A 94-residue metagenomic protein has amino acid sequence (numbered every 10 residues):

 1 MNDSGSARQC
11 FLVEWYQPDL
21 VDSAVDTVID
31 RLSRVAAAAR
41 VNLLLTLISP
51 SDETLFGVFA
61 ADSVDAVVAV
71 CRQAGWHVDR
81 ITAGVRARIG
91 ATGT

Functional and structural regions predicted by a protein language model:
M1-A38, R86-T94: Short S/T/G/P-rich N-terminal loop/turn motif that feeds into the first structured element of a domain
E14, L44, T82: Residues in well-ordered beta-strands of folded domains
D19-V21, D52, S63-D65: Residues that cap or initiate secondary-structure elements
S33-L55: Short, glycine- and small/hydrophobic-rich beta-strand elements in well-ordered beta-sheets
N42-L47, G75-V78, A87-T92: Short C-terminal domain-edge/linker segments immediately following a structured domain
V58-A60: Short hydrophobic/aromatic beta-strand micro-patches that form the beta-sheet surface supporting nucleotide- or nucleic
D62-A87: An amphipathic, aromatic/His-enriched active-site/gating alpha helix that lines ligand/cofactor pockets
